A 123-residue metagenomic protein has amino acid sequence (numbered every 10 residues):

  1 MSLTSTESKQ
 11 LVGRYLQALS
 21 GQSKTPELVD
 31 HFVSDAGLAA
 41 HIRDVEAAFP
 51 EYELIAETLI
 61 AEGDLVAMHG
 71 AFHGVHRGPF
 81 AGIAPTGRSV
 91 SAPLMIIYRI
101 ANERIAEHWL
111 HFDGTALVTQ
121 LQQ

Functional and structural regions predicted by a protein language model:
M1-Q123: C-terminal and inter-domain tail/linker signature
